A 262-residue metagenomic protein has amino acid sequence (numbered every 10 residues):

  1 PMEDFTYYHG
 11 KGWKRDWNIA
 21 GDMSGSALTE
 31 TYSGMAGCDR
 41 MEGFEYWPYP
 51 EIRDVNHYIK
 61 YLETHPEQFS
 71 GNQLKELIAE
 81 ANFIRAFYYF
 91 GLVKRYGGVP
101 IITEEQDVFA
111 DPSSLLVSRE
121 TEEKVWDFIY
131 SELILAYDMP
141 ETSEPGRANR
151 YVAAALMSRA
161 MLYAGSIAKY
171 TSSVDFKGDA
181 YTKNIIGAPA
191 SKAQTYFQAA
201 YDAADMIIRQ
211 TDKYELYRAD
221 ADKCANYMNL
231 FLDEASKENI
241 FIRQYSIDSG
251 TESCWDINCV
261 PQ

Functional and structural regions predicted by a protein language model:
P1-S26, G97-V99, T103, I134 (+2 more regions): An aromatic- and glycine-enriched ligand-binding surface/loop that stacks and positions planar moieties
T6, N18-Y96, P112-P145: Conserved, well-structured interaction surfaces
K11, I78-F87, V152, R159: Outer-envelope exported proteins of Gram-negative bacteria
I52, W126, R150-M157: Short alpha-helical patches at coil-to-helix transitions and adjacent helical residues in well-structured domains
K60-E63, F90-K94, L156-K169: Short glycine/serine- and small hydrophobic-enriched flexible loop segments
E105-D111: Short edge-strand/loop segments of extracellular domains
